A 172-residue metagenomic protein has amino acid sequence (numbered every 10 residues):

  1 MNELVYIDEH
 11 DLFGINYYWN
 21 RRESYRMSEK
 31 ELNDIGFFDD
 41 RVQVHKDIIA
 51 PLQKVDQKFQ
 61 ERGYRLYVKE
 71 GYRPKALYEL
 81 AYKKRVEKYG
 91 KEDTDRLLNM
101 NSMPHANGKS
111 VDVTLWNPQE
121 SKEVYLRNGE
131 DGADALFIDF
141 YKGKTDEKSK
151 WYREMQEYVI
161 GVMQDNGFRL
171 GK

Functional and structural regions predicted by a protein language model:
M1-G71, K83-G171: Extracytoplasmic cell-surface/polysaccharide-interacting catalytic and binding patches
K75-K83: Beta-rich nucleic-acid/ligand-interaction surfaces
